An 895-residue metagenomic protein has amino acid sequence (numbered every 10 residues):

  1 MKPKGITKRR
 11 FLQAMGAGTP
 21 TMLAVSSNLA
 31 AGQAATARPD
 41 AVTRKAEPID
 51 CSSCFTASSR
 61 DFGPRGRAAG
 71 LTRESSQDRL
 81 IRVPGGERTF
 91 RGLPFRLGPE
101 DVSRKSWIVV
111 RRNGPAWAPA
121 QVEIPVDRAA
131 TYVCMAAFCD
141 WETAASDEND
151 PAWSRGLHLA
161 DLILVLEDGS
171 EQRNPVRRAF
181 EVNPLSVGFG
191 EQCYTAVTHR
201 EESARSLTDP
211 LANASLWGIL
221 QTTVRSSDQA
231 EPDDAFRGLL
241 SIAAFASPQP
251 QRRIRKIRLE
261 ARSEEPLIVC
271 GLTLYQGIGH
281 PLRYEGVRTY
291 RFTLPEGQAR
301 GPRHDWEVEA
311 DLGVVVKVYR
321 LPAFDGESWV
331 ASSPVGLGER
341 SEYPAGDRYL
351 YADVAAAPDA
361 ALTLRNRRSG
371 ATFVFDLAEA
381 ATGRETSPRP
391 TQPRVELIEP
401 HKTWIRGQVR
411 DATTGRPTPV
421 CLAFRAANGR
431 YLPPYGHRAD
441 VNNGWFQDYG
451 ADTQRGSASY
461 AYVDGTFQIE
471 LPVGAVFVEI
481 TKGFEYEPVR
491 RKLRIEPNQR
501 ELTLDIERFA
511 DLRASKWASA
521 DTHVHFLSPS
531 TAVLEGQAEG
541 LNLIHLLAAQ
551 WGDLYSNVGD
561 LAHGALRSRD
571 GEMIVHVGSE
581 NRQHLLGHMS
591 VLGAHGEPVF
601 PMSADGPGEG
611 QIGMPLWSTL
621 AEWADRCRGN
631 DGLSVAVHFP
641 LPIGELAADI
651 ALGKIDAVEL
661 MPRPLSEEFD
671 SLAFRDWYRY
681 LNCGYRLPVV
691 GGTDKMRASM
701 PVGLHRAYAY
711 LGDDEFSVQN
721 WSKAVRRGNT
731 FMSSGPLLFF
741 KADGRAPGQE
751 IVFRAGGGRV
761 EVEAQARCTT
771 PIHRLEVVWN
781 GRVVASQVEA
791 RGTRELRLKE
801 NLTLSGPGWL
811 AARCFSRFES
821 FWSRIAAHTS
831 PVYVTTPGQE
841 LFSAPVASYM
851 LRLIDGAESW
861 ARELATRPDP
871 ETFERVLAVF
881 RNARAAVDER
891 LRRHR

Functional and structural regions predicted by a protein language model:
K2-T19: N-terminal secretory signal peptides and thylakoid transit peptides that target proteins across membranes
G5, S26-A41: C-terminal segment of N-terminal export signals and the immediately downstream linker at the start of the mature
A35-Y349: N-terminal/edge-of-domain interface segments
R104, E142-A144, V182-P184, E264-L267 (+13 more regions): Flexible loop/turn segments at secondary-structure boundaries
Y132-C134, F138, I398-A412: A short, Gly/Thr-enriched small/hydrophobic beta-strand-prone motif that recurs across taxa
R205-G238, R438-T466, H563-L566: Surface-exposed acidic, glycine/proline-enriched linker/cap segments that occur as 15-30-residue helix-coil
L267, H280, R300-P302, V314-V316 (+8 more regions): C-terminal functional module detector
R513-V689, T693, S699, V718: Catalytic cores of extracellular degradative/oxidative enzymes
